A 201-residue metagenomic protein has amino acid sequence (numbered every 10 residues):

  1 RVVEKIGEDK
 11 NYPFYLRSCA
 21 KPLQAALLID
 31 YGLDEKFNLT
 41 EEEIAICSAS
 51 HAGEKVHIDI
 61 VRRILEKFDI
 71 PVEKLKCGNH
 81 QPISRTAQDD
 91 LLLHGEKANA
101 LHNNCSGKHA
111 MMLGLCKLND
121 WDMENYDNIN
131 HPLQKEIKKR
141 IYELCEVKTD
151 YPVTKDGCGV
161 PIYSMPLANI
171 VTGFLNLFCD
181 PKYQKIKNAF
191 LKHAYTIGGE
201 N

Functional and structural regions predicted by a protein language model:
R1-I6: A short, well-structured edge-of-sheet supersecondary motif
G7-Y15, C47-H51, G95-N103, T154-P161: A short glycine/serine-rich beta->alpha loop
L16-D34: Active-site SXXK
C19-A25, H57, C105, H109 (+1 more regions): Catalytic-loop motifs flanking and including active-site residues across diverse enzymes
L33-E41: Phosphate-handling active-site elements
T40-D150, G173-N176: Active-site-adjacent helix/loop patches that line small-molecule binding or acyl-intermediate pockets
P161-A189: Active-site-proximal alpha-helical segments within enzyme catalytic domains
Q184-N201: Conserved SxxK-family serine transpeptidase/carboxypeptidase catalytic domain of penicillin-binding proteins
